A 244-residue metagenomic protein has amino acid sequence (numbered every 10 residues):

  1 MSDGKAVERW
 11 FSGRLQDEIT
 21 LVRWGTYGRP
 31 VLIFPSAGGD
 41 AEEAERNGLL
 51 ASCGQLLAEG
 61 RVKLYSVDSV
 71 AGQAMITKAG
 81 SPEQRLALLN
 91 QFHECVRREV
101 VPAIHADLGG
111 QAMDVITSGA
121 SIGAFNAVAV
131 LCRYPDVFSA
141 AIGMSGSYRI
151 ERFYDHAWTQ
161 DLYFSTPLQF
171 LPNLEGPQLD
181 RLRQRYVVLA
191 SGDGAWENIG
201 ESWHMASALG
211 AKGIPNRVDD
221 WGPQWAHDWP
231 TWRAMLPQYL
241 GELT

Functional and structural regions predicted by a protein language model:
M1-T244: Non-catalytic cap/lid and distal C-terminal segments of serine-dependent acyl enzymes
